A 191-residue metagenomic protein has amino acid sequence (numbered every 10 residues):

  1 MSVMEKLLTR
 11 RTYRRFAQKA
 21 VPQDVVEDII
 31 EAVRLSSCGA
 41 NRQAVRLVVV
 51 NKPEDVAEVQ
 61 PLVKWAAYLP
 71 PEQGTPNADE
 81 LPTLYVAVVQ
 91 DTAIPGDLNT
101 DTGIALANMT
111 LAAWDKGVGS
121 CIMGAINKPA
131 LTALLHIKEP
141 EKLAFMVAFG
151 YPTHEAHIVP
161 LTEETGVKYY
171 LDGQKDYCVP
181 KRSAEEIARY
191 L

Functional and structural regions predicted by a protein language model:
M1-L191: Acidic, surface-exposed loops and disordered segments
